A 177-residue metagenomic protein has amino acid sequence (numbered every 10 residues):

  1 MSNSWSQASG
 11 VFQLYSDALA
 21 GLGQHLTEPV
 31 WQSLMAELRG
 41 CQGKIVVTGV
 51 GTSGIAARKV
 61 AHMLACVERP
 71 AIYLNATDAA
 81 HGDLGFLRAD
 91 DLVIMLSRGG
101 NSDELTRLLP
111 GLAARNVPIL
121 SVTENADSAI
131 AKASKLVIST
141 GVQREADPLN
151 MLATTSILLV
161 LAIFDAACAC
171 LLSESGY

Functional and structural regions predicted by a protein language model:
M1-G40: An N-terminal, well-structured beta->alpha segment
G23, S175-G176: Secondary-structure transition/hinge residues
G43-S175: Glycine-rich phosphate-binding loops that contact phosphosugars or nucleotide phosphates
